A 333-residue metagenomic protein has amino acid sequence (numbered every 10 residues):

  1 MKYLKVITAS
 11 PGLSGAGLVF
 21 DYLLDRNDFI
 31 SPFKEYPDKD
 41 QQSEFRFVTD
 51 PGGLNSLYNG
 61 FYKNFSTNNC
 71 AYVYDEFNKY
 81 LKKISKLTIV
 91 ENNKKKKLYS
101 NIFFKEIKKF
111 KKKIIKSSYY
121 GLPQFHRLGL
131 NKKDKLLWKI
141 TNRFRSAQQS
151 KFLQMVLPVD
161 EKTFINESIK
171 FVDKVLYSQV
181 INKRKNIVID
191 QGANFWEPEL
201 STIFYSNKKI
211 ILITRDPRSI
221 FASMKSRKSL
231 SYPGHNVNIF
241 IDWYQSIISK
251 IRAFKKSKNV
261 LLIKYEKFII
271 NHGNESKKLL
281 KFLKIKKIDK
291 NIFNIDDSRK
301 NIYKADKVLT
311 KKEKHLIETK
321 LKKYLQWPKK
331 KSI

Functional and structural regions predicted by a protein language model:
M1-T163, S298-K300: PAPS-dependent sulfotransferase catalytic core
M1-V6, D25, F104, F110 (+6 more regions): PAPS-dependent sulfotransferases, especially Golgi type II membrane carbohydrate sulfotransferases
K2-T8, K162-N182, G192-K287: PAPS-dependent sulfotransferase catalytic domain
N27-I30, N186, Y205-K208: A generic structural motif
F45-V48, S226-R227, K304: Short low-complexity, flexible loop/linker segments enriched in glycine and/or proline with clustered acidic
P51-Y62, Y232-D242, K307-L316: A polyampholytic, Gly/Pro-enriched intrinsically disordered region
Q148-K174, K323, W327-K330: Compositionally biased, flexible interaction segments
I187-Q191: A short acidic/basic microdomain associated with nuclease active sites
